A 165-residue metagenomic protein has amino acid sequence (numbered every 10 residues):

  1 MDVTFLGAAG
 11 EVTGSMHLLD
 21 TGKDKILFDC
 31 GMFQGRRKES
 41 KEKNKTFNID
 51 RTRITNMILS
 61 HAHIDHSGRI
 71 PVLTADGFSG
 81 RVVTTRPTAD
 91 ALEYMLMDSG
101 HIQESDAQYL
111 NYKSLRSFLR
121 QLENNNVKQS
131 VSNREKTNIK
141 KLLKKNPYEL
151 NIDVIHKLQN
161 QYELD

Functional and structural regions predicted by a protein language model:
M1-T4, K25: Extreme N-terminal starter segment of soluble prokaryotic enzymes
T4-L6, V12: Intrinsically disordered, low-complexity segments enriched in polar/charged residues with Gly/Pro, especially when
A9, T21-G80, T84, T88-N125 (+2 more regions): Pre-active-site segment of Zn-dependent metallo-hydrolases
G14-L19: Short beta-strand scaffold segments in enzyme catalytic cores
Q129-V131: A conserved catalytic-core segment of Leloir-type glycosyltransferases
